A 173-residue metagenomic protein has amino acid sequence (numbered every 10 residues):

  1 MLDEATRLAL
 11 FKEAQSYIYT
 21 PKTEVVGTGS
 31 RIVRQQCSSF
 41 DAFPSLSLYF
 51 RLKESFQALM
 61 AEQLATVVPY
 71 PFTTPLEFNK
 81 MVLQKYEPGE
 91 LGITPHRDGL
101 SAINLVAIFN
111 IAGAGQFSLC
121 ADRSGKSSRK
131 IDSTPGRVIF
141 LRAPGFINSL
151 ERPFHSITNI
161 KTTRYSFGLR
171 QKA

Functional and structural regions predicted by a protein language model:
M1-T73: Non-heme Fe(II)/2-oxoglutarate
E62-P69, P88-R97: Short acidic (Asp/Glu) patches
T73, I93-S101, C120-D122, R129-D132: Short histidine-centered beta-strand/loop micro-motifs that create catalytic or ligand/metal-coordination sites
L76, S101-A102, S124, L150: Short solvent-exposed loop/turn micro-motifs enriched in small/polar/acidic residues
L76-F78, N104, A112, T134 (+1 more regions): Eukaryote-biased feature marking scaffold/signaling PDZ-domain proteins and nuclear chromatin regulators
E77-E87: A short glycine-rich, His/Asp/Glu-containing loop-to-beta-strand
K85-P88, G99-Q116: Short, conserved beta-strand element in jelly-roll/cupin
S118-A173: Catalytic core of Fe(II)/2-oxoglutarate
